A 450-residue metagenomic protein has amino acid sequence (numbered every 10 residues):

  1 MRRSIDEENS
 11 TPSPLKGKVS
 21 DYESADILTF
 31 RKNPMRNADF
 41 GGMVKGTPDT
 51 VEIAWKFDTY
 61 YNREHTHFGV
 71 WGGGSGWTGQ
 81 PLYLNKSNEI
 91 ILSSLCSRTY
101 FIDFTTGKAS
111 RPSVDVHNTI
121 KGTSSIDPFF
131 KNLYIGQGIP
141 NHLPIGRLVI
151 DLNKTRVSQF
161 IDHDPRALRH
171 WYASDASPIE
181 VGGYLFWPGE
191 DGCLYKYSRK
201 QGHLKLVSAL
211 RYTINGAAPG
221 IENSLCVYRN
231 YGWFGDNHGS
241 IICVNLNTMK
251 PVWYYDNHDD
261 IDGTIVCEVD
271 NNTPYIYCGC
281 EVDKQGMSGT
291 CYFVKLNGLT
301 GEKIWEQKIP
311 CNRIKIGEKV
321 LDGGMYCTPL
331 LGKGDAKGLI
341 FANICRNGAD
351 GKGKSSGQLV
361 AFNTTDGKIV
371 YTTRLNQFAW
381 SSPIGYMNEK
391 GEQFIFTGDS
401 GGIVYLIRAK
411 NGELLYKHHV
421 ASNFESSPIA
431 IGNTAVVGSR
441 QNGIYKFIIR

Functional and structural regions predicted by a protein language model:
I5-S97: Beta-strand-rich domains and repeat architectures in extracellular enzymes and scaffolds, especially beta-propellers
S24-A25, K86-N88, F129-K131, G182-G183 (+5 more regions): Short coil/turn segments that connect the beta-strands within blades of beta-propeller domains
P34-R36, S97-R98, G138-L143, G192-C193 (+4 more regions): Short glycine/acidic-enriched loop and turn motifs that connect beta-strands
F57-Y83, P112-D127, Q137-H142, Q159-I179 (+8 more regions): Extracytoplasmic beta-rich repeat domains
D103-G107, D151-T155, S198-G202, N245-M249 (+4 more regions): Short loop/turn segments that connect beta-strands within beta-propeller blades
L339-V360, T372-A409: Loop/turn-rich, solvent-exposed surfaces of beta-rich toroidal or solenoidal domains
H419-R450: Blade-level signature of beta-propeller repeat domains, shared across WD40, Kelch, NHL, RCC1 and BNR/Asp-box propellers
